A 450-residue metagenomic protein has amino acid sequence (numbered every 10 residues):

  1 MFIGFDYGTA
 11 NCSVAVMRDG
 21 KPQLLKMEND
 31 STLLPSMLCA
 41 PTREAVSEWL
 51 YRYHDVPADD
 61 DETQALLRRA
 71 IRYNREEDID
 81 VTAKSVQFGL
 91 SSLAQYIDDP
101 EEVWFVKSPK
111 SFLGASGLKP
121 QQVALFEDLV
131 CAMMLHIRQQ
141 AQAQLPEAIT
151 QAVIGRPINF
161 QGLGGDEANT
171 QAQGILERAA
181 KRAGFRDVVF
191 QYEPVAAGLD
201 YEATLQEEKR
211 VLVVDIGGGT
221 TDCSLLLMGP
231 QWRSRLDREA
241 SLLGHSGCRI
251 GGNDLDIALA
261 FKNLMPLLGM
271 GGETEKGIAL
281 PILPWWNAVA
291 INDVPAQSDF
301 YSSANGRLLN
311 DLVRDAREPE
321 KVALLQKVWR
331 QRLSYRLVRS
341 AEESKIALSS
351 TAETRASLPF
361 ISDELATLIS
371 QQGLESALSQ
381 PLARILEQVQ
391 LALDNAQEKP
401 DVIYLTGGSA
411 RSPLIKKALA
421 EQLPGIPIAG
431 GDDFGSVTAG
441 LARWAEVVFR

Functional and structural regions predicted by a protein language model:
M1-L118, G251-P281, W286-V289: Early-domain small/polar-rich strand-loop-helix modules and first-structured segments of the mature chain
M1-Q23, L90-V213, P230, S234 (+3 more regions): Nucleotide/phosphate-binding catalytic cleft detector across ATP-hydrolyzing and phosphate-transferring enzymes
M37-A40, Q64-A65, M228-F360: Phosphate-binding glycine-rich/basic clefts of nucleotide- and phosphate-handling proteins, predominantly
F105, L125-M134, A168, Q191 (+4 more regions): Phosphate/oxyanion-binding active-site loops and adjacent basic polyanion-contact surfaces
I137-A152, I385-V402: Phosphate/pyrophosphate-binding loops at sites that engage ATP/ADP/AMP, CoA/4′-phosphopantetheine, polyphosphate
R156-P157, V402-A410: Glycine-rich beta-strand-to-loop/alpha-helix junction loops that act as flexible
L176, K209-S224, L405-G408, I415 (+3 more regions): Extended, hydrophobic alpha-helical segments in both membrane/secreted and soluble proteins
A183-Q191, K416-A442: Conserved phosphate-binding/catalytic loops in two-lobed NTP-binding clefts
